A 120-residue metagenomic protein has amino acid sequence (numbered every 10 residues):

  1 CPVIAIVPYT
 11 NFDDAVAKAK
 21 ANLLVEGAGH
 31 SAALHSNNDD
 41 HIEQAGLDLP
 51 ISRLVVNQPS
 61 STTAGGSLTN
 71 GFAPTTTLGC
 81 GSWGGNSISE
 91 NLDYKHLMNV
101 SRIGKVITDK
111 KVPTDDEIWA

Functional and structural regions predicted by a protein language model:
C1-A120: Conserved C-terminal structural/oligomerization subdomain of aldehyde/semialdehyde dehydrogenase
